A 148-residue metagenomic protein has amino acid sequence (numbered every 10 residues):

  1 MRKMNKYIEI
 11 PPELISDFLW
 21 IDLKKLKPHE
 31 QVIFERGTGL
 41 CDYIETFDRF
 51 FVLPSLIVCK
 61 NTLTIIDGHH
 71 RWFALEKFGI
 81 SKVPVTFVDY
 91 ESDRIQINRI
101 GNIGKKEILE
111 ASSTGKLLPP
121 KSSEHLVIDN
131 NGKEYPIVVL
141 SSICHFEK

Functional and structural regions predicted by a protein language model:
M1-N61, I66, W72-K148: Short, charged/polar connector segments at secondary-structure boundaries
